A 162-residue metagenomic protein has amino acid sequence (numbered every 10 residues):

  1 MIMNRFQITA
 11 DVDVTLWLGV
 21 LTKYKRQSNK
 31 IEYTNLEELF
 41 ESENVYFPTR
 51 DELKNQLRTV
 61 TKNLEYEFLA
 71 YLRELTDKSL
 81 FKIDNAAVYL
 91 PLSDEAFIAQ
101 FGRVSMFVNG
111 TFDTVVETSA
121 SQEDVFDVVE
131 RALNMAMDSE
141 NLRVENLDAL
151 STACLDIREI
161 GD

Functional and structural regions predicted by a protein language model:
M1-F6, V116-L133: Intrinsically disordered low-complexity regions specifically enriched for long asparagine
I2-I8, I98-V108: Short structural boundary motif marking the start of a folded domain
A10-L18, V108-A120: Beta-strand elements of well-folded, non-transmembrane domains
I31: Periplasmic peptidoglycan-binding/tethering modules of Gram-negative envelope proteins
N35-A96, T111, D124-D162: Acidic, low-complexity intrinsically disordered segments
